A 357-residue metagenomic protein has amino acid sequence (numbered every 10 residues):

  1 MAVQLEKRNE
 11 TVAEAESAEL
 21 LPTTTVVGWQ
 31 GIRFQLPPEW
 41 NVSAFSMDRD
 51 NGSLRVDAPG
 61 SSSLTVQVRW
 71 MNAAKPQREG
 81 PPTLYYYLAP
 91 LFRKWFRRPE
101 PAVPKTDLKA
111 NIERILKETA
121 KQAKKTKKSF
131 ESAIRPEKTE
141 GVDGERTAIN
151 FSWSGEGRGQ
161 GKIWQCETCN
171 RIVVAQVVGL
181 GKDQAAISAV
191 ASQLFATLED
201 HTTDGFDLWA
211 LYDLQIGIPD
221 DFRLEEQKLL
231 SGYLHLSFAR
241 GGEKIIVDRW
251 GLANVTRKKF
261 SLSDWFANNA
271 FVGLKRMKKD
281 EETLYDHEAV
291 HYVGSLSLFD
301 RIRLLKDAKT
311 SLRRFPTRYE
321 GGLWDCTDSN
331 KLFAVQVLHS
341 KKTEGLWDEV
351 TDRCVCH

Functional and structural regions predicted by a protein language model:
M1-H357: N-terminal targeting sequences that direct proteins away from the cytosol to non-cytosolic compartments
